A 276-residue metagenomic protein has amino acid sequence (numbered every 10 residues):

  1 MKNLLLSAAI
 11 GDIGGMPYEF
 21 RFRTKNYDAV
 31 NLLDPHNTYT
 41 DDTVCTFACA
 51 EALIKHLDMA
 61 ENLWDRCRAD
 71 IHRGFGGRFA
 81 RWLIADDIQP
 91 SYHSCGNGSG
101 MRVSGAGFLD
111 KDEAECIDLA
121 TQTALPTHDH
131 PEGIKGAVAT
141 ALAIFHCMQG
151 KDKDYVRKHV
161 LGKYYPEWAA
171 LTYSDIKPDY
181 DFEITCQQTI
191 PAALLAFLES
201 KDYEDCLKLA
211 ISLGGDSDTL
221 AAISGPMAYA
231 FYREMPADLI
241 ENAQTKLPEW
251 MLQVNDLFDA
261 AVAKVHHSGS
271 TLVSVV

Functional and structural regions predicted by a protein language model:
M1-V276: Structured, active/binding-site neighborhoods that engage oxygen-rich ligands
